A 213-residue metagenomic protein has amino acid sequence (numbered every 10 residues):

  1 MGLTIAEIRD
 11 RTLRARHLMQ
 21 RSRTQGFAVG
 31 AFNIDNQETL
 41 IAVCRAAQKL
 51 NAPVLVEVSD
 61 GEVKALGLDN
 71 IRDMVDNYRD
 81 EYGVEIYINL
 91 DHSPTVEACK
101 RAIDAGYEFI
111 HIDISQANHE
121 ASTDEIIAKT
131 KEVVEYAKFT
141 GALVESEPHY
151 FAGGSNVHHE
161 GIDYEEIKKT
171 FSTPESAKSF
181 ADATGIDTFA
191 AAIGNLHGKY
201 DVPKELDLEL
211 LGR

Functional and structural regions predicted by a protein language model:
M1-G30: N-terminal amphipathic alpha-helix/helix-capping segment at the start of soluble metabolic enzymes
L13-R21, N36-E62, L68-Y87, S93-R213: Alpha/beta enzyme core
